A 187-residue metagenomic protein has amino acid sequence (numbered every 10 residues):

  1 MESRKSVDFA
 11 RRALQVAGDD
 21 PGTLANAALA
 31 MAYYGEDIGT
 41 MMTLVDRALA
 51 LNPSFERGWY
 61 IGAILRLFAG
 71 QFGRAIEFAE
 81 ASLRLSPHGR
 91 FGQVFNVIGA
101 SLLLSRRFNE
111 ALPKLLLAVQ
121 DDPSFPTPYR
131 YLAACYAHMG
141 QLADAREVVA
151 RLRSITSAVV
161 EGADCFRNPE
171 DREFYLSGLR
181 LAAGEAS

Functional and structural regions predicted by a protein language model:
M1-R12, Y34-R47, A69-R84, S105-L117 (+1 more regions): Structural signature of tandem alpha-helical TPR/SEL1-like repeats, specifically the intra-repeat loop/turn
L14, A32, L49, L83 (+4 more regions): A conserved position within tetratricopeptide repeats
G18, P53, P87-G89, P123 (+1 more regions): Short coil turns that delineate tetratricopeptide repeat
P21-G22, E56-R57, G89-G92, P126-T127: Helix-start (N-cap) detector for alpha-helical repeat units in TPR-like alpha-solenoids, especially tetratricopeptide
A27-L29, G62, I98, L132: Structural register within alpha-helical repeat arrays
A137-V159: TPR/TPR-like (Sel1-like) alpha-helical repeat modules
A158-S187: Terminal, low-structured helical/coil segments at or just beyond the last alpha-helical repeat
